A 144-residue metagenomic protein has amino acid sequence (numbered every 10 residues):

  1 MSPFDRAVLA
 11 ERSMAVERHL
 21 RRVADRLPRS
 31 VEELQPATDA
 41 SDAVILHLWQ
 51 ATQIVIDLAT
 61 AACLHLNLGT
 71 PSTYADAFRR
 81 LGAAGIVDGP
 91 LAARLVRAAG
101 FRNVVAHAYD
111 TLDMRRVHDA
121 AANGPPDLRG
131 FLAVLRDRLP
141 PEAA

Functional and structural regions predicted by a protein language model:
M1-A144: Solvent-exposed interaction patches of small proteins and small membrane subunits
